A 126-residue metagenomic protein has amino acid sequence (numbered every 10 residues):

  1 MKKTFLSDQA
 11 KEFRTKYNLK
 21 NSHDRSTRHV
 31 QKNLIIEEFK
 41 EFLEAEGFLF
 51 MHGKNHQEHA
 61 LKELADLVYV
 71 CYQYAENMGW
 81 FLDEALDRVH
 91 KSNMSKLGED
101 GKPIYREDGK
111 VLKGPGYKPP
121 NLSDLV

Functional and structural regions predicted by a protein language model:
M1-L64, V68-V126: Flexible "arm" and connector segments at domain edges
